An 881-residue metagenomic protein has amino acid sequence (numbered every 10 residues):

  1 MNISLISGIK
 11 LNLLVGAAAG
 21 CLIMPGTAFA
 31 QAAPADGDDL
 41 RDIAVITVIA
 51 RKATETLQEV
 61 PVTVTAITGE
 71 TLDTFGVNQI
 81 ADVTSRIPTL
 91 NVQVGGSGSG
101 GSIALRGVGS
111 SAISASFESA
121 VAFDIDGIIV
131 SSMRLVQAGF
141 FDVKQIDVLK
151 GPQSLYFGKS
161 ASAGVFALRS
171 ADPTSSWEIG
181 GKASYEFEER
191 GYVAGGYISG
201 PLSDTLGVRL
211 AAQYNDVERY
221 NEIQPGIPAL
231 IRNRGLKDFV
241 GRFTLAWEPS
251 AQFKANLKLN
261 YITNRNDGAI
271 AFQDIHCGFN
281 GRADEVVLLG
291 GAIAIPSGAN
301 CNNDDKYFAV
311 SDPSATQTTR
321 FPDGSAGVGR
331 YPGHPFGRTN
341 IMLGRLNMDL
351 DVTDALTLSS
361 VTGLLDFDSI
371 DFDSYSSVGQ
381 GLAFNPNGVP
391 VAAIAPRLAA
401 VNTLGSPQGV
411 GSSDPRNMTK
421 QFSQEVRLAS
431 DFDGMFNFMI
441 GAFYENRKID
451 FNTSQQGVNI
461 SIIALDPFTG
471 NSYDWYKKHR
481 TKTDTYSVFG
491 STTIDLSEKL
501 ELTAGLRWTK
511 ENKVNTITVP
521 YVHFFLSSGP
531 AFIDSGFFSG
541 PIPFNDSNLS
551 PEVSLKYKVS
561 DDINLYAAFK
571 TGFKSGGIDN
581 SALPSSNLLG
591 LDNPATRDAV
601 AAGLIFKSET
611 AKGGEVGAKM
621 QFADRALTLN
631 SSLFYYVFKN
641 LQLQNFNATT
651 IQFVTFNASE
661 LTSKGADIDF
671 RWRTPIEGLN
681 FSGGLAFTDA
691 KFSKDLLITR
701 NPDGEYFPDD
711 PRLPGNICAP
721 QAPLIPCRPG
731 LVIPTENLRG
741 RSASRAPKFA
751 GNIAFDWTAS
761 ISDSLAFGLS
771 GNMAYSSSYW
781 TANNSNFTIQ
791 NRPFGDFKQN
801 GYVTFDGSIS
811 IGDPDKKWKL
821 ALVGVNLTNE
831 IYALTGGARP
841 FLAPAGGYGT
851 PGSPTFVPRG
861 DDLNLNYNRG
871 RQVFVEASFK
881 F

Functional and structural regions predicted by a protein language model:
M1-V77, A81-S85, S199, G344 (+1 more regions): N-terminal Sec signal peptide and the immediately downstream disordered periplasmic leader that contains the TonB box
L40-S175, V616: Acidic, small-polar-rich N-terminal luminal/periplasmic segments of exported/outer-membrane proteins
E118-A120, S132, F141-K144, K150 (+4 more regions): Outer-membrane beta-barrel translocator/receptor signature
R219-R234, A269-R330, Y375-S412, S454-K478 (+6 more regions): Solvent-exposed loop segments that connect transmembrane elements
A246-S250, L428-D431, N437, G441-E445 (+1 more regions): Structural signature of Gram-negative outer-membrane beta-barrels, strongest in the C-terminal barrel of TonB-dependent
N347-G363, S369-D373, K558, N564-K570 (+7 more regions): Membrane-embedded beta-barrel scaffold of Gram-negative outer-membrane proteins
K499, A626-V637, F656-N783, E876-K880: Gram-negative outer-membrane beta-barrel transporters
N772-N786, S810-F881: C-terminal beta-signal and adjacent terminal beta-strands/loops of Gram-negative outer-membrane beta-barrel proteins
